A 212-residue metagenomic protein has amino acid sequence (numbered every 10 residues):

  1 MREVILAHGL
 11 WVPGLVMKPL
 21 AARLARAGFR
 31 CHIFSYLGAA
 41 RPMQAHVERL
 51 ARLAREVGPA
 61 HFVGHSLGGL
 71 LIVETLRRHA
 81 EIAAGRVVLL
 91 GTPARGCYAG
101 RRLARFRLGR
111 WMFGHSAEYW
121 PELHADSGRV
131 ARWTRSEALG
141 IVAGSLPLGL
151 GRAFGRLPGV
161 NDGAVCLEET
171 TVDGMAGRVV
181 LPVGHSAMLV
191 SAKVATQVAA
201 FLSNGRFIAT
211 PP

Functional and structural regions predicted by a protein language model:
R2-L10, L15, P19, R23-A25 (+1 more regions): Serine-dependent carboxylesterase/thioesterase catalytic core of lipase-like alpha/beta-hydrolase/SGNH enzymes
R77-P212: Helical cap/lid subdomain of alpha/beta-hydrolase-fold lipid enzymes that gates access to the catalytic pocket
